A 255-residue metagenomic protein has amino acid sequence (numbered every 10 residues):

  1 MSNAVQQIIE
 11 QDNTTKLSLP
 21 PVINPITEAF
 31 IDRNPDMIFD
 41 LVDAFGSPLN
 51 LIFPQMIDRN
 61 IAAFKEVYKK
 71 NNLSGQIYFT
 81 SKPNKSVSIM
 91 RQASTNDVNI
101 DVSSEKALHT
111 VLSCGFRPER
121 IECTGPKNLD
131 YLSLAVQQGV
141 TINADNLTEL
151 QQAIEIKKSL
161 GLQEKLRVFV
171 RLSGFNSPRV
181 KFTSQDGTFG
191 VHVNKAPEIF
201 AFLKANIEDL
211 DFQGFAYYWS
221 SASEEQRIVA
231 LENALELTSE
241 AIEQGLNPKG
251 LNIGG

Functional and structural regions predicted by a protein language model:
M1-K158, L162-L166, I207, E243: A charged N-terminal "starter" segment
S2-V5, Q11, F175-G255: Active-site loop/helix belt of alpha/beta enzymes
F79-S81, V102, G125, A144-N146 (+3 more regions): A cross-domain feature marking catalytic cores of carbohydrate-active enzymes and several ubiquitous metabolic/repair
